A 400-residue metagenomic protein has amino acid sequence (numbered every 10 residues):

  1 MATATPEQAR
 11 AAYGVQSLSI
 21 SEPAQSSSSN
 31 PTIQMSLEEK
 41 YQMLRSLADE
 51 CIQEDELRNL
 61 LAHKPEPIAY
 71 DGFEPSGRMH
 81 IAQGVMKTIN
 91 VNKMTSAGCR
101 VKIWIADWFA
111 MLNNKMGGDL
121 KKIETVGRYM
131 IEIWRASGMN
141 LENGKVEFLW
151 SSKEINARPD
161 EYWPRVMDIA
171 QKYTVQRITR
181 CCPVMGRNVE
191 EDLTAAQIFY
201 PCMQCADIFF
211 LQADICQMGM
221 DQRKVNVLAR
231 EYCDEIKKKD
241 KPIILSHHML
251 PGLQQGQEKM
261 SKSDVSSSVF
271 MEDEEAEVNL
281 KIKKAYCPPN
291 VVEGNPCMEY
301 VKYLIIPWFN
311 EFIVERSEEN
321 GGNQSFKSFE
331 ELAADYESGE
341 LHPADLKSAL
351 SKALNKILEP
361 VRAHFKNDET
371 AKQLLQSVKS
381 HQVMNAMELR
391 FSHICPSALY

Functional and structural regions predicted by a protein language model:
M1-M35, S380-Y400: Intrinsic disorder/low-complexity signal
L18-Y70: Positively charged, low-complexity intrinsically disordered leader regions
A48-Q53, L149-W150, V269-M271: Short acidic-hydrophobic, aromatic-tinged amphipathic segments that line or gate anion-handling sites
E50-K115, I215-R223, A229: N-terminal catalytic cores of NTP/NDP-binding nucleotidyl/phosphoryl-transfer enzymes
E74, W108, K153, M249-G252: Active-site beta-loop-alpha junctions enriched in small/polar residues
H80, W134, Q257: Divalent metal-coordination and catalytic microenvironments
N113-N114, G118-S246: Divalent-metal (Mg2+/Mn2+/Ca2+)-assisted nucleotide/phosphate chemistry catalytic cores
C205, L211, Q222-Y400: Conserved nucleotide- and phosphate/pyrophosphate-binding catalytic cores in adenylate/nucleotidyl-handling enzymes
